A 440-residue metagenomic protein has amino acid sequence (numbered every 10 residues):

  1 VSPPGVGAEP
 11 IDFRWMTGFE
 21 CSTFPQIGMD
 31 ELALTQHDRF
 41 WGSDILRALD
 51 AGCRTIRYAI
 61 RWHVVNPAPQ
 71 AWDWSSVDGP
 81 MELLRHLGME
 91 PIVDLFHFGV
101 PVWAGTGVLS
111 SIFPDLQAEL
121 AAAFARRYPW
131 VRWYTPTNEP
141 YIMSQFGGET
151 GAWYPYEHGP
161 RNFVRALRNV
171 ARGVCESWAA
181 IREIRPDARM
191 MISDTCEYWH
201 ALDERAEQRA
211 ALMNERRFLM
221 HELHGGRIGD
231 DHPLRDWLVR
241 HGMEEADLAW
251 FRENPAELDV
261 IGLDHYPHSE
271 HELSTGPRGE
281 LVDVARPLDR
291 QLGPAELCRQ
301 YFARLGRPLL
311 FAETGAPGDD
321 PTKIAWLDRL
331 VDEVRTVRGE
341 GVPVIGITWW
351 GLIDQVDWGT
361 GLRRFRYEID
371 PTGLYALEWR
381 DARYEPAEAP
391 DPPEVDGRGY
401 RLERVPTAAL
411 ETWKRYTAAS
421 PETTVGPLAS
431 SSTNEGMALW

Functional and structural regions predicted by a protein language model:
S2-I11, D78-T322, D332-S431, E435-W440: Active-site region of glycoside hydrolase catalytic domains
E9-F19: Transmembrane beta-strand segments of Gram-negative outer membrane beta-barrel proteins
G18, L34-Q36, G42-D44, T55 (+1 more regions): Glycan-recognition patch characteristic of GH18 chitinases/ENGases and related GlcNAc/peptidoglycan-binding proteins
F19-P25: Short polar catalytic/cofactor-binding loops
P25-I27, V64-P67, P101-G105: A short acidic, helix-capping loop that chelates divalent metal ions and anchors anionic groups
Q26-R39, L109-S111: Active-site mouth loops of central-metabolism enzymes
R39-R61, N254-V260: Catalytic domains of carbohydrate-active enzymes, especially glycoside hydrolases
A51-V77, V93-F96: Aromatic-lined carbohydrate-binding/catalytic grooves of carbohydrate-active enzymes
